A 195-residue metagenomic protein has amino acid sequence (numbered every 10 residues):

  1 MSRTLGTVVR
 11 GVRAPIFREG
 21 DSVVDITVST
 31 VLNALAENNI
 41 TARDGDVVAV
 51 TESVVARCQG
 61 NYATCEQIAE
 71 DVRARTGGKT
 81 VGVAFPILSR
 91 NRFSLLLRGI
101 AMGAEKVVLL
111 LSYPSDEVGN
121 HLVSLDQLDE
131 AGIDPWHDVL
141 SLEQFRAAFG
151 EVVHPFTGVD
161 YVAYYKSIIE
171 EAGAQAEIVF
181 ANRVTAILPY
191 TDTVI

Functional and structural regions predicted by a protein language model:
M1-I195: N-terminal and secondary-structure boundary signal
